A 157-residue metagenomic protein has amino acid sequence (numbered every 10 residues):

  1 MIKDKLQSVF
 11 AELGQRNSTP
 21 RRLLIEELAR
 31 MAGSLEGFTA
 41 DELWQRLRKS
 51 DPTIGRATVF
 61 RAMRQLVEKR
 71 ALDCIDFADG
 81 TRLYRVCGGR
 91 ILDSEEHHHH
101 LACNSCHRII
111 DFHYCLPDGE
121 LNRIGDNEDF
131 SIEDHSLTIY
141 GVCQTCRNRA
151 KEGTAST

Functional and structural regions predicted by a protein language model:
M1-I25: Short alpha-helical segments that sit at the start of domains
V9, E26-S34, R46: Short amphipathic alpha-helical elements of helix-turn-helix/winged-helix folds
T19, M31-F38: Short capping segments at the starts of secondary-structure elements
L23-E27, E42, R61, G141: Amphipathic alpha-helical interaction segments
T39-D51: DNA-recognition alpha helix
V59-K69: Basic amphipathic alpha-helical segments that dock to polyanions
K69, D73-T157: Non-DNA-binding regulatory cores of transcription-related proteins, predominantly C-terminal effector-binding
